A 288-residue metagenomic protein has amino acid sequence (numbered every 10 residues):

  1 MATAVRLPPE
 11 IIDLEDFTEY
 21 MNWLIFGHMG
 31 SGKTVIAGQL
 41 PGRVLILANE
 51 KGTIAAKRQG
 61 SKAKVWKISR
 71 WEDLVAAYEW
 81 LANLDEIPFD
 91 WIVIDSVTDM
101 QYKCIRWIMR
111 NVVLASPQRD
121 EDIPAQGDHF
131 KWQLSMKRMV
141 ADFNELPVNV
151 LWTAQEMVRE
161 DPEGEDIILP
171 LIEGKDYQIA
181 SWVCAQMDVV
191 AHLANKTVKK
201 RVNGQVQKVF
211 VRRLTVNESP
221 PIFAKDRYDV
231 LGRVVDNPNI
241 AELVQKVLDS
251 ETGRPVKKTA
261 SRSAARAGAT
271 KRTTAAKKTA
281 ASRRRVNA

Functional and structural regions predicted by a protein language model:
A2-L14, A269, A280-A288: Extended acidic low-complexity intrinsically disordered regions
A4-K103: Conserved P-loop
K33, K257-N287: Intrinsically disordered, polybasic Lys/Arg-rich low-complexity tracts
V44-I46, V150, V190-H192: Short, well-ordered beta-strand core segments
W80-L84, K103, T153, Q186 (+1 more regions): Conserved, well-folded catalytic cores of nucleic-acid-processing and energy-transducing macromolecular machines
I87, L146, A185: Structured loop/turn residues at beta-strand edges in well-structured enzyme cores
V97-W182: P-loop NTPase motor core
V158-T270: Conserved GTP-binding G-domain of TRAFAC-class P-loop NTPases and closely related GTPase folds
